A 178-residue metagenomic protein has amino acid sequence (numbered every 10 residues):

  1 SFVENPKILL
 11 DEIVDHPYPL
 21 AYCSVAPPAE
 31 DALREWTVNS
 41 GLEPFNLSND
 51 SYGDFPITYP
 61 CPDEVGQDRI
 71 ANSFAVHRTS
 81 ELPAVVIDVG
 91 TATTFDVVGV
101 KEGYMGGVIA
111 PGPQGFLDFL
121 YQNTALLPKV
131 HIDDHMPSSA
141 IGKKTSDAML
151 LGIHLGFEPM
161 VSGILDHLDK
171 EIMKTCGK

Functional and structural regions predicted by a protein language model:
F2-A84, K101-K178: Nucleotide/phosphate-binding catalytic cleft detector across ATP-hydrolyzing and phosphate-transferring enzymes
Y18, V89-T91: Short, basic and Ser/Thr-rich N-terminal targeting/leader segments
A26-P28, T91-T94: Gly/Ser/Thr-rich loops at beta-strand to alpha-helix junctions that form or flank small-molecule/cofactor-binding
V86, T93-V98: Short beta-strand scaffold segments in enzyme catalytic cores
